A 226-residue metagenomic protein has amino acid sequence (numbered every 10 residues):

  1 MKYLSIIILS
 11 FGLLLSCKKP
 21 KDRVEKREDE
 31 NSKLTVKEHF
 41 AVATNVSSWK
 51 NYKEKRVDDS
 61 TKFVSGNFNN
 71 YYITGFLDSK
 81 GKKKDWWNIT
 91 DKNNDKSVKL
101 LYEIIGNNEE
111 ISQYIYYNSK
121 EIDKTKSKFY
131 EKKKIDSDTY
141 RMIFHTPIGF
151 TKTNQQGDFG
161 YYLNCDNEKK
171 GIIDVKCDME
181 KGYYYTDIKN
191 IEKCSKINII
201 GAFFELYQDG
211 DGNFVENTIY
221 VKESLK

Functional and structural regions predicted by a protein language model:
M1-L4, K19: Positively charged n-region of N-terminal signal peptides that target proteins for export
I7-I8, L34: Low-complexity, intrinsically disordered regions enriched in charged/polar residues
I8-C17: Hydrophobic h-region of N-terminal signal peptides that target proteins for export in Gram-negative bacteria
S16-K226: Glycine/tyrosine- and acidic-biased, solvent-exposed loop/turn segments at the edges of beta-strands
